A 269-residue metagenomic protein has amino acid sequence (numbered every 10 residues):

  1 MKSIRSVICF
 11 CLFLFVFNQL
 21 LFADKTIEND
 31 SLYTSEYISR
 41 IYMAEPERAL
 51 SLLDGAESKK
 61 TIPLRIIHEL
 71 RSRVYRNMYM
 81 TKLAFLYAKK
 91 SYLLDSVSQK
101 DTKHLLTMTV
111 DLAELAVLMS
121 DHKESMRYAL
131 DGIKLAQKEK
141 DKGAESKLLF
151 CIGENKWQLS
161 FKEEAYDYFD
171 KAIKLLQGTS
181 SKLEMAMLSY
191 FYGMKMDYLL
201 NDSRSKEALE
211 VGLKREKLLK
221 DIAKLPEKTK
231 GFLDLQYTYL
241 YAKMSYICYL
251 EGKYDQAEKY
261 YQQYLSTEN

Functional and structural regions predicted by a protein language model:
M1-T34: Bacterial Sec-dependent N-terminal signal peptides
F22-N269: A "functional boundary" signal
